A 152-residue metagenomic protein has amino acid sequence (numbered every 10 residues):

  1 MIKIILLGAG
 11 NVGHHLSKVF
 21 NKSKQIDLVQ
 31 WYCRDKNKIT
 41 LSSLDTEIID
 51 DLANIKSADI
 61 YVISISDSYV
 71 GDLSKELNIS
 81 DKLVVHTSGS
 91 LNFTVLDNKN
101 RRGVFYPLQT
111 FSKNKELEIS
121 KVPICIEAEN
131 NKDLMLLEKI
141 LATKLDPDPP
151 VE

Functional and structural regions predicted by a protein language model:
M1-D50: NAD(P)+-binding Rossmann beta1-loop-alpha1 motif at the extreme N-terminus of oxidoreductases
I2, K82, V122: Nucleotide donor/acceptor-binding cores
A9, C33-R34, T87-G89, E129: Cofactor-binding loop segments of dinucleotide-utilizing enzymes, especially the Rossmann-like FAD- and NAD(P)+-binding
L16, E116-E152: Internal alpha-helical scaffold of NAD(P)-dependent oxidoreductase catalytic cores
L16, I39-S42, E47-L117: Rossmann-like NAD(P)(H) cofactor-binding subdomain of soluble oxidoreductases
N21-K22, N78-I79, L141-A142: Short, solvent-exposed amphipathic alpha-helical segments in soluble enzyme and RNA/protein-processing domains
